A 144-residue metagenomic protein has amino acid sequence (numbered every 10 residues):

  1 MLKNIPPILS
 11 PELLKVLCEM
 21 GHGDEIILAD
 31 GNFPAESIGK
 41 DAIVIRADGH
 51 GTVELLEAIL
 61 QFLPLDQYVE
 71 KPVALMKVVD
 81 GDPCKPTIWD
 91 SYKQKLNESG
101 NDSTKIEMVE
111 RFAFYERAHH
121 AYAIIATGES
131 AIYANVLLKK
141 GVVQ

Functional and structural regions predicted by a protein language model:
M1-D48: Long, hydrophobic N-terminal alpha-helical segment
K3, D24-I27, A42-I43, D66-M76 (+3 more regions): Structural motif
N4, I8-E12, G21, H50-E54 (+4 more regions): Conserved active-site and cofactor/substrate-binding residues in soluble primary-metabolism enzymes
V16, M20-G23, A58-D66, S91 (+2 more regions): Change "in soluble alpha/beta enzymes" to "in soluble alpha/beta proteins
S37-K40, L56, A134-K139: Short, glycine/acidic-enriched capping/hinge loops at junctions between secondary-structure elements
D41-K71: A phosphate-binding glycine/aspartate-rich beta-alpha loop in the early core of alpha/beta enzymes
I43-A47, L75-C84: Short, glycine/charged-rich beta-strand-loop motifs at protein surfaces that mediate ligand recognition and catalysis
D80-Q144: Glycine-rich, aromatic-bearing surface loops/beta-hairpins
